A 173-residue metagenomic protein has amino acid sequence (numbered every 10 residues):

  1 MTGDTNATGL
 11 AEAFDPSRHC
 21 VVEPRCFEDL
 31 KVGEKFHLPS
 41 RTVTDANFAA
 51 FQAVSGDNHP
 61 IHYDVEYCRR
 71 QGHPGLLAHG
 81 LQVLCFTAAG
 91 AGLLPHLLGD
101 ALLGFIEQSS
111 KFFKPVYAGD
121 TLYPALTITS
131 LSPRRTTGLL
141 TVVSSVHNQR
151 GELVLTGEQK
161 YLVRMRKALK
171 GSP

Functional and structural regions predicted by a protein language model:
M1-K31, F112-P173: HotDog/MaoC-like acyl-thioester-processing domains
D4, Q71-A78, Q82-T129: Hydrophobic beta-strand-centered segment that forms part of the acyl-chain substrate-binding groove
L10-A78, M165: Catalytic strand-loop segment that frames the active site of acyl-thioester-processing enzymes
V32-E34, P39, N47, D57-H59 (+3 more regions): A generic structural signal for short beta-strands and their flanking turns/coil linkers
A53-D57, G92-H96, Q149: Short, intrinsically disordered, mixed-charge
